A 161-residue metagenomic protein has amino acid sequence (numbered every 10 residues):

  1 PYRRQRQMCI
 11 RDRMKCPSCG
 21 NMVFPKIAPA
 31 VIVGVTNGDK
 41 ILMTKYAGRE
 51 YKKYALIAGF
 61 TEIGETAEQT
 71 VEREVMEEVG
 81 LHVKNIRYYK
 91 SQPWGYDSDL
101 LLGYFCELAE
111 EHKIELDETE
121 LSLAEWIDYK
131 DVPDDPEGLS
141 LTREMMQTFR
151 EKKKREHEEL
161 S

Functional and structural regions predicted by a protein language model:
P1, K26, D97-D99: Short coil/turn motifs at beta-sheet boundaries
P1-I10: Single conserved hydrophobic/aromatic residue that forms the stacking wall/gate of nucleotide- or nucleobase-binding
R6, V31, L100-L102, S122: Change "...and in nucleic-acid phosphodiester-cleaving endonucleases..." to "...and in nucleic-acid processing enzymes
M8-C9, I114-D117, P136: Short, charged, solvent-exposed linker or helix-capping segments at domain edges/interfaces that act as flexible hinges
R13-L56, F60-T61, H82-V83, C106-L108: N-terminal strand-loop-strand
E50-Y54, Y96, E118-S161: Nudix hydrolase/Nudix homology domain
A55-Y89, Y104: The catalytic Nudix box helix
Q92-E115: Active-site-adjacent beta-strand/loop module that shapes the phosphate/pyrophosphate-binding cleft
